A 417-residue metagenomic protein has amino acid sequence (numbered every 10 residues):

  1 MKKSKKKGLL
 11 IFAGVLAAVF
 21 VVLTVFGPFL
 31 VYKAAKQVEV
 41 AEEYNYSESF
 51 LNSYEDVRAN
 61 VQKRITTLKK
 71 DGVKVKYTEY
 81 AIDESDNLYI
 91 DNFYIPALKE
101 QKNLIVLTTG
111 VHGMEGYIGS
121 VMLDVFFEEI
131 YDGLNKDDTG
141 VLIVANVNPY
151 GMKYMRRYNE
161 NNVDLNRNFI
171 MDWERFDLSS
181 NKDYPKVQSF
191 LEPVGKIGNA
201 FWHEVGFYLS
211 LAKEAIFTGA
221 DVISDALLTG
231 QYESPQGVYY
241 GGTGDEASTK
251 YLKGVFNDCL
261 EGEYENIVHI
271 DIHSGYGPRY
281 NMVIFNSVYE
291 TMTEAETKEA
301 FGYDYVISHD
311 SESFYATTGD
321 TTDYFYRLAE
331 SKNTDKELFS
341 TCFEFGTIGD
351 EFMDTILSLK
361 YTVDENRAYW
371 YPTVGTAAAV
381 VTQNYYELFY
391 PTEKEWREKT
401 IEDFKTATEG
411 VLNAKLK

Functional and structural regions predicted by a protein language model:
K2-K417: Structured catalytic-domain cores with a bias toward divalent-metal coordination
